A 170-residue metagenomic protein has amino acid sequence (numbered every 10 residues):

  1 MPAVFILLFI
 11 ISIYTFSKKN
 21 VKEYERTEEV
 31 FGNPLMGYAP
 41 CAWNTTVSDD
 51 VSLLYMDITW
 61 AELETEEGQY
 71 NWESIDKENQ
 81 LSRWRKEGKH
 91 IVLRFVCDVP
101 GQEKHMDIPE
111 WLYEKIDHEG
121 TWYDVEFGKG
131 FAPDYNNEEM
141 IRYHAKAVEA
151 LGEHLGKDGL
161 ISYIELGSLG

Functional and structural regions predicted by a protein language model:
M1-V4: N-terminal Sec-pathway targeting helices
I6-L7, S168: Acidic/proline-rich low-complexity IDRs
F9-E23: Bacterial Sec-dependent signal peptides at the C-terminal "C-region" and cleavage site
S12-I13, G88, G159: A general, composition-driven signal for non-globular sequence regions
N20-N136: N-terminal substrate-binding region of glycoside hydrolase catalytic domains
L81, R85, A145-G152: Non-transmembrane alpha-helical segments in soluble domains of secreted/periplasmic/extracellular proteins
H118-M140, A147-G170: Active-site groove signature of glycoside hydrolases
